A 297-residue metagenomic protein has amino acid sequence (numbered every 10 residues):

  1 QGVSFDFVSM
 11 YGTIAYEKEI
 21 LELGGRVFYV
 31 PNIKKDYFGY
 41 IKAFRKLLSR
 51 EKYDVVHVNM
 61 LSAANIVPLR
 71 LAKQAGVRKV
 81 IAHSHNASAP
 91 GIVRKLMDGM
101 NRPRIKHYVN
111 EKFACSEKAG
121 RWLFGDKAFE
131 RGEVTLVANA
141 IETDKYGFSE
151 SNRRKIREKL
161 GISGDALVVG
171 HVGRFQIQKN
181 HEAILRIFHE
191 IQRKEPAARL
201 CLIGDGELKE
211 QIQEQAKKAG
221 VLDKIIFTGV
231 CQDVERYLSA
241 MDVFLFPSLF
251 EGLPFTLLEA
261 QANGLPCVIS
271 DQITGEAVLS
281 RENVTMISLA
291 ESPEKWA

Functional and structural regions predicted by a protein language model:
G2-G39, E133, E207: N-terminal strand-loop element at the rim of the active site of nucleotide-sugar-dependent glycosyltransferases
G2-S4, E158-K159, S163-L167, H181-I226: A conserved nucleotide-sugar
V8-S9, L257, P266-S270, E276: Short hydrophobic beta-strand element within catalytic cores of glycosyltransferases and related nucleotide-activated
L61, V230, L249: Aromatic "clamp/platform" in nucleotide-sugar-dependent glycosyltransferases that forms part of the donor/acceptor
Y108-S149: A short, active-site helix/loop in glycosyltransferases that binds the activated sugar's phosphate group
G147-I162: A short helix/loop element that forms part of the nucleotide-sugar donor recognition site in Leloir-type
S239-G252, L265: Acidic donor-binding loop of glycosyltransferase active sites
E276-A297: Change "using UDP/GDP/dTDP sugars" to "using nucleotide sugars
